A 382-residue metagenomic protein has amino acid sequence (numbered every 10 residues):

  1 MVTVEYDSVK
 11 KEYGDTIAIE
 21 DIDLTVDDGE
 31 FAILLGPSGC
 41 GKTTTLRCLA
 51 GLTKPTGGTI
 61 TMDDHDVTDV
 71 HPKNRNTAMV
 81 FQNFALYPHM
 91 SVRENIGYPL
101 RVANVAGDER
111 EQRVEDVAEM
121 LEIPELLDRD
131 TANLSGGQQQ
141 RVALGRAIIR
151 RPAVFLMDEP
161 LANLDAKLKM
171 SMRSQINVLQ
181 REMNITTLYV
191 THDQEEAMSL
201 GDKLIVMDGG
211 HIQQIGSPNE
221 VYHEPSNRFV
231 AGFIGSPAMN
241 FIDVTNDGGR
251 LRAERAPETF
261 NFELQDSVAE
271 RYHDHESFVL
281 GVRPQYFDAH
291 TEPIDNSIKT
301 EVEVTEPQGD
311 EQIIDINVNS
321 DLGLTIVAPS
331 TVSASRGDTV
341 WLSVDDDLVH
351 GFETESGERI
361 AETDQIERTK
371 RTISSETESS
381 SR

Functional and structural regions predicted by a protein language model:
L35-P37: The feature captures the beta-strand-to-loop junction immediately N-terminal to the Walker
A50: Helix-to-loop junction immediately C-terminal to a conserved catalytic motif
T56-T59, G209: Conserved coupling/switch loops of ABC nucleotide-binding domains, chiefly the family-specific signature
G58-D66: Conserved ABC transporter NBD signature motif
P72-F233: ABC ATPase nucleotide-binding domains
G248-R382: Non-catalytic connector elements of ABC transporters
